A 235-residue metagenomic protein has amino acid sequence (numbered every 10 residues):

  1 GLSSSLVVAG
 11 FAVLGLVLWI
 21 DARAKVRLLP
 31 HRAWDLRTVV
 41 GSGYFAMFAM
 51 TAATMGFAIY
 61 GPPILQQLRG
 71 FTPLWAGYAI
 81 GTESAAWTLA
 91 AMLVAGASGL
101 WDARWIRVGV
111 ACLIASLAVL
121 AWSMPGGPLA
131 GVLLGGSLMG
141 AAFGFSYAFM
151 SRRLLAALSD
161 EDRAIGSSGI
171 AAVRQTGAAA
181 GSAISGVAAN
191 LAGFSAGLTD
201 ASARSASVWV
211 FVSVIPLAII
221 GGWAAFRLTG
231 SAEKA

Functional and structural regions predicted by a protein language model:
L2-L6, V26-A232: 12-transmembrane solute porter fold
L2-V17: Hydrophobic mid-bilayer segments of alpha-helices in multi-pass membrane transport proteins, especially secondary
V17-A24, F226: Structural signal for the C-terminal ends of transmembrane alpha-helices and the immediately following loop
